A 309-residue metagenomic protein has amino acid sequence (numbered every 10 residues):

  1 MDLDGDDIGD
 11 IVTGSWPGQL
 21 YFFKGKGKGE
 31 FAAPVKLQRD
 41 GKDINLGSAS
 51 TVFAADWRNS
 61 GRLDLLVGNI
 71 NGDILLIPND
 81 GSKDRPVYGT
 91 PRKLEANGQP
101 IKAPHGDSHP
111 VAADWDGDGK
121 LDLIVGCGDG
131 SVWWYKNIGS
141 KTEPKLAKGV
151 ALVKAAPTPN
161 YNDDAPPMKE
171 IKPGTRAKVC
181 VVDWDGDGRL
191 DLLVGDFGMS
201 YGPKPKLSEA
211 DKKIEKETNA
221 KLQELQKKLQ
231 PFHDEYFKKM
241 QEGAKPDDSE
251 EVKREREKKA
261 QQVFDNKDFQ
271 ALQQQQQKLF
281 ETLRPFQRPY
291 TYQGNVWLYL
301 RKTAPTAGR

Functional and structural regions predicted by a protein language model:
M1-D4, S50-R58, S108-W115, R176-G186: Beta-propeller blade termini
G5-G14, N59-G68, G117-G126, G186-G195: Acidic/hydrophobic-patterned starts of short beta strands in beta-sheet-rich repeat architectures
V12-G18, S50: Solenoidal tandem-repeat scaffolds enriched in leucines and small polar residues
S15-P17, K26, N69-N71, D80 (+3 more regions): Residue-level signature of beta-propeller blades and closely related beta-rich strand-turn architectures in secreted
Q19-Y21, D73-L75, S131-W133, Y201 (+1 more regions): Structural signal for beta-propeller blades
F22, V52, L65, L76-N79 (+5 more regions): Hydrophobic strand positions within the blades of repeat-based beta-sheet folds
K24-G47, D80-H105, I138-G174, D211-R309: Blade-edge motifs of beta-propeller repeat domains
T175-V194, G198-P203: Extended assembly-interface/linker segments at domain junctions
